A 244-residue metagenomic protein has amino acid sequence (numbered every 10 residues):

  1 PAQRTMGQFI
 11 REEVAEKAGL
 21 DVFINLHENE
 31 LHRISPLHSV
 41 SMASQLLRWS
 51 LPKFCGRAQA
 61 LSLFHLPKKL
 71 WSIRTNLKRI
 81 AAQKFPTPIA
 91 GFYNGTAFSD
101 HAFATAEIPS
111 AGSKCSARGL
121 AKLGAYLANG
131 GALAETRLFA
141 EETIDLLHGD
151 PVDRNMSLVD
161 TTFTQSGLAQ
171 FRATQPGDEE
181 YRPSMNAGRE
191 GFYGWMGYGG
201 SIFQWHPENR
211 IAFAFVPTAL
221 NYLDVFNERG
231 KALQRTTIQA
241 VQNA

Functional and structural regions predicted by a protein language model:
P1-A187: Short, surface-exposed loop or secondary-structure junction motifs that flank catalytic or metal-binding residues
P109, R189, G199-S201: Residue-level marker for the onset of beta-strands and adjacent loop->beta junctions in well-ordered domains
N129, T143, H148-N155, L223-A244: Short, gly/Ser/Thr-rich active-site loops of penicillin-recognizing serine hydrolases
F163, Y198-G199: Short acidic/glycine-enriched loop/turn segments that link adjacent beta-strands
A173-T174, G200, A219-Y222: Short Gly/Pro-enriched loop/turn and capping motifs at secondary-structure junctions
N186-G194: Short, hydrophobic/aromatic-rich segments at coil-to-beta transitions
F192, G200-N209: Short, surface-exposed beta-strand/loop micro-motifs that present aromatic residues
Q204, R210-A219: Short, well-ordered beta-strand elements
